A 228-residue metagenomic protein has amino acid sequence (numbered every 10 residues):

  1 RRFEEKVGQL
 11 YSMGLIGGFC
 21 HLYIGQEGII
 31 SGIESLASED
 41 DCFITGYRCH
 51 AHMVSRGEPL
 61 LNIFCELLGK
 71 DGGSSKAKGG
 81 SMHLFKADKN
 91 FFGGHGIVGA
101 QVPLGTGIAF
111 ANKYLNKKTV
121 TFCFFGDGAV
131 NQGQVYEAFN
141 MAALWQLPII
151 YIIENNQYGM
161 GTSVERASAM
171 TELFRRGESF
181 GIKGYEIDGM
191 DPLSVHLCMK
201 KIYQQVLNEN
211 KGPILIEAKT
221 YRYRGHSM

Functional and structural regions predicted by a protein language model:
E5-G8, L15-W145, S163-A169, F174 (+1 more regions): Cofactor-binding active-site loop characterized by glycine-rich and histidine/acidic residues
G8, I16, A111, P148 (+3 more regions): Generic intrinsically disordered, low-complexity segments enriched for polar/acidic and small residues
H21, I44, I150-I152, E186 (+3 more regions): Structured core elements
A51, Q157-M160, R222-R224: Short gly/pro/ser/thr-enriched loop/turn and capping motifs at secondary-structure boundaries
T119-T121, I149, G212-I214: Residue-level recognition of the N-termini of beta-strands and the immediately preceding loop/turn
L144-L147, E154-G212: Ligand/cofactor pocket segment of small-molecule handling proteins
Q205-M228: Glycine/aspartate-rich loop-and-adjacent alpha/beta segment that forms the canonical ThDP
